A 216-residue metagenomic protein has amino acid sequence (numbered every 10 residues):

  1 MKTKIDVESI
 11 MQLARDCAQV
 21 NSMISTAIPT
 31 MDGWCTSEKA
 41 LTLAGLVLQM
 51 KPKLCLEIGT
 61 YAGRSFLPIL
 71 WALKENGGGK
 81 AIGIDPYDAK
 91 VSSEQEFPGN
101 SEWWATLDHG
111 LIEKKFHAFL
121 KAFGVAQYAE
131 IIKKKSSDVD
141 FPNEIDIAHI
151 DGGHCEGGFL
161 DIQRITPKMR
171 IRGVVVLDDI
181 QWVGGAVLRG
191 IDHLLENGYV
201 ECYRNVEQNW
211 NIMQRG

Functional and structural regions predicted by a protein language model:
M1-I10: N-terminal auxiliary segments of SAM/dcSAM-dependent transferases
A14-M50: Class I SAM-dependent methyltransferase Rossmann-like catalytic core, especially the SAM/SAH-binding loop
P29, L41-G216: S-adenosylmethionine/decaboxylated-SAM
